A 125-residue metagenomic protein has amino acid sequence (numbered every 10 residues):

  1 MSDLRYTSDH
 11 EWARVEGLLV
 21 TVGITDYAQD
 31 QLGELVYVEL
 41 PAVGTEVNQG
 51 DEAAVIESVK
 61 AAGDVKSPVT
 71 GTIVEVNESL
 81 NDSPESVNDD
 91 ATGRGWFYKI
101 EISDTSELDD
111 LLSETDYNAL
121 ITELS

Functional and structural regions predicted by a protein language model:
M1-D51, E85-S125: Acidic, low-complexity mobile loops and tails
A13-V15, V59, V76-S79: Residue-level recognition of beta-strand microenvironments
E46, D64, T70-T72: Beta-solenoid/beta-rich acyl/carboxylate-transfer cores
Q49-V59: Short coil-to-beta transition motif at edge beta-strands of beta-rich domains
E57-K66, S83-E85: Short, Lys/Arg- and Gly-enriched loop/turn segments at beta-strand edges
P68, D82, T92: Charged, alpha-helix-enriched surfaces in structured cytosolic catalytic cores of large nucleotide-utilizing machines
T70, V74-E75, N88: Charged, amphipathic alpha-helical coiled-coil/dimerization segments
